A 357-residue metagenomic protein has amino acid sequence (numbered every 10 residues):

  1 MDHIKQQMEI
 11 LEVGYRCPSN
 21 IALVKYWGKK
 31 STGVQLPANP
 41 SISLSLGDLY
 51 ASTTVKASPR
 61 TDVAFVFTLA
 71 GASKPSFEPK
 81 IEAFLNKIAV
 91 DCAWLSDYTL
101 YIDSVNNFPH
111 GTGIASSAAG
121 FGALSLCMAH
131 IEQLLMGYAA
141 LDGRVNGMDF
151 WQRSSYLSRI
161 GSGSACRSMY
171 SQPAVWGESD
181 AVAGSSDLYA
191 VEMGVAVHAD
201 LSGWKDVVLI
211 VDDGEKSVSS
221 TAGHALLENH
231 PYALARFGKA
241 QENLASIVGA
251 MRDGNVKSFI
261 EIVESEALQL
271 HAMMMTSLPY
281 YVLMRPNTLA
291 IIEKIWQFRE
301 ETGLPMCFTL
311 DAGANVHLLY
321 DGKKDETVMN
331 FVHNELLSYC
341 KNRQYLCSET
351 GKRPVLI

Functional and structural regions predicted by a protein language model:
M1-T112, L126-W151, V328-F331, K341-I357: ATP-binding N-lobe of GHMP and related small-molecule kinases
M1-T32, L36, V195-I357: C-terminal nucleotide
A22-K25, L44, A51-V55, A165-S168 (+3 more regions): Short beta-strand scaffold segments in enzyme catalytic cores
S31-T32, G47-A51, G113, A119 (+4 more regions): Short capping/connector residues at structural and topological boundaries
A72-S76, S116-A119, Y232-A235: Short alpha-helix boundary/capping segments
F77-K80, G120, N146, F150-R153 (+3 more regions): Short acidic-hydrophobic sequence patches enriched in Asp/Glu that either
A83-K87, C166-V175, Q241-S246, A250: Charged/polar, low-hydrophobicity segments characteristic of intrinsically disordered regions and flexible loops
V90-L201: Gly/Ser-rich oxyanion-binding loop with an adjacent helix/lid that shapes the negatively charged ligand pocket
